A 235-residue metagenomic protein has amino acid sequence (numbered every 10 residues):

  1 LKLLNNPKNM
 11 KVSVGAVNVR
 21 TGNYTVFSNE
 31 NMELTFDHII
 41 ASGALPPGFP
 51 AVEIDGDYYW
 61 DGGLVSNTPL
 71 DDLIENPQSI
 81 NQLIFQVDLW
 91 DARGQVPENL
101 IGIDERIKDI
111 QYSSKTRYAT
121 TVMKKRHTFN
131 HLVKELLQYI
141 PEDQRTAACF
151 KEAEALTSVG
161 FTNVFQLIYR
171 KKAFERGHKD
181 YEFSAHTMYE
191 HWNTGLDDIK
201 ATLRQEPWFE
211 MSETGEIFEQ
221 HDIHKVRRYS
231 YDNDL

Functional and structural regions predicted by a protein language model:
L1-L235: Patatin-like phospholipase
